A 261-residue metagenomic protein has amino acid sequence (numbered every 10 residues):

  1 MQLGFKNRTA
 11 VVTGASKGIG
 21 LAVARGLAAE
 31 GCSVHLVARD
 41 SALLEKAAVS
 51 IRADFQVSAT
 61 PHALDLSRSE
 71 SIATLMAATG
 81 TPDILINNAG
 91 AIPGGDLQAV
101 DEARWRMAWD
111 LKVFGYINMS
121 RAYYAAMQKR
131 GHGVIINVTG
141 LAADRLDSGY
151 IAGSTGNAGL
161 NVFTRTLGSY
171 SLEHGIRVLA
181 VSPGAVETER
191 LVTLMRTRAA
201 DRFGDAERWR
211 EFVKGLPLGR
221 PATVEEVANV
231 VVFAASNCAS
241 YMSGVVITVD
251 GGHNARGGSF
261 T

Functional and structural regions predicted by a protein language model:
T9, S16-G18: Conserved glycine-rich cofactor-binding loop
E30-K46: Conserved glycine-rich Rossmann-like NAD(P)H-binding loop of the short-chain dehydrogenase/reductase
I72, D96-L97, R104-W109, F212: Substrate-binding pocket helix/loop in short-chain dehydrogenase/reductase
I117, L218-V249, N254-A255: C-terminal substrate-recognition "lid" of short-chain dehydrogenase/reductases
S120, G156: Active-site helix of classical SDR
A125, S169-Y170, S240: Alpha-helical segment proximal to the catalytic Tyr-Lys
L172, R177, M242-G244: Short, small/polar-rich loop/turn modules that mediate ligand/substrate recognition or access, typified
